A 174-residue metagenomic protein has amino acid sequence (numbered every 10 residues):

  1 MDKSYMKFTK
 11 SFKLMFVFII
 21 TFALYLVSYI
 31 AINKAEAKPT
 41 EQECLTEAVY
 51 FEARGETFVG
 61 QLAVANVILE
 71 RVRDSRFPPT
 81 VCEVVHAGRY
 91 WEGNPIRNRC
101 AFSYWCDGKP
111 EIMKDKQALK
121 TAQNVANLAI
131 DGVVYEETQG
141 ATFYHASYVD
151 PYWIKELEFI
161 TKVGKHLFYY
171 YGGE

Functional and structural regions predicted by a protein language model:
M1-T9: N-terminal secretory signal peptides that target proteins for export/translocation
K13-S28: Hydrophobic membrane-insertion alpha-helices, especially the h-region of bacterial N-terminal signal peptides
Y25-E174: Bacterial extracytoplasmic/cell-wall-associated proteins, especially those involved in peptidoglycan
